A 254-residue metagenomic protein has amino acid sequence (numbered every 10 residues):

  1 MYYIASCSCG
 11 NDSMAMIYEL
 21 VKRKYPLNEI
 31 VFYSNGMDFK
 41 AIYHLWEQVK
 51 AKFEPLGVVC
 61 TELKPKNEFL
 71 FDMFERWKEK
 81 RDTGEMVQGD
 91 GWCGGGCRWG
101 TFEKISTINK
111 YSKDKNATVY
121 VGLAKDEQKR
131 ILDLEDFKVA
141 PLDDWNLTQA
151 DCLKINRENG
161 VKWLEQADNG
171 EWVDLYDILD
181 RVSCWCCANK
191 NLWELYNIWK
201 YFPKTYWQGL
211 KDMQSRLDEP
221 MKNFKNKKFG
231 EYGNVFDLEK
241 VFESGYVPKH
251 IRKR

Functional and structural regions predicted by a protein language model:
M1-R254: Nucleotide-activated chemistry modules centered on ATP-dependent adenylation/adenylyltransferase
